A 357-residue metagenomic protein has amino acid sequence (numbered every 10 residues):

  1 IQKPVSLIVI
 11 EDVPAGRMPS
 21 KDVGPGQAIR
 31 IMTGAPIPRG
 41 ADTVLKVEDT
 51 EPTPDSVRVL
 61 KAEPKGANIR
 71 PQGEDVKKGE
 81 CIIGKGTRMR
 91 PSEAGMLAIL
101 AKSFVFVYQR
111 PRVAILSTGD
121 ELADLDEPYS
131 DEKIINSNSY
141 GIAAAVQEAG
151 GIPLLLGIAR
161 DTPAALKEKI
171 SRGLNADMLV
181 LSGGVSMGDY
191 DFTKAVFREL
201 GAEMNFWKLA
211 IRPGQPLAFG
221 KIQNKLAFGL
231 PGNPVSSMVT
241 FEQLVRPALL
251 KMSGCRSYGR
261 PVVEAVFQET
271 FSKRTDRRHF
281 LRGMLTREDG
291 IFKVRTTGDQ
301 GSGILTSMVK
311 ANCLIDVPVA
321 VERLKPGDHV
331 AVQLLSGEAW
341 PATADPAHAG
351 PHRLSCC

Functional and structural regions predicted by a protein language model:
I1, G84, D191, E288-I291: Proline-centered turn/helix-capping motifs that create local helix->coil transitions or kinks
I1-L155, G298, L334-S336, L354-C357: Short, glycine/charged-enriched hinge/interface segments at domain edges or termini
I10, V47-E48, E80-I83, A94-A98 (+12 more regions): Predominant activation on well-ordered alpha-helical scaffold segments within soluble catalytic domains
A15, P38, M89, D161 (+3 more regions): Glycine-/small-residue-rich active-site loops that bind phosphorylated ligands and cofactors
G16, I37, V76, R198-D345 (+1 more regions): Flexible glycine/proline-rich
E93-M96, D189, K208, S307: Residue-level recognition of specific faces of alpha-helices
S103-L230, P234-T240, H352-C357: Helix-rich terminal scaffold detector
